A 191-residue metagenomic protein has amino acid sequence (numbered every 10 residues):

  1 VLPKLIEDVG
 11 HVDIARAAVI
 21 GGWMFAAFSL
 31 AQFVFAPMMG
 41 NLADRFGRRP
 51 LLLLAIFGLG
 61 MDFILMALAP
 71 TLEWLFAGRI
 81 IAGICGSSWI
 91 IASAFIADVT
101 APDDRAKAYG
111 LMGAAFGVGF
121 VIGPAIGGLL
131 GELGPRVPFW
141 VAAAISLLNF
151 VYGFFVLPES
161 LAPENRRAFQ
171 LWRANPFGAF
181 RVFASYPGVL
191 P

Functional and structural regions predicted by a protein language model:
P3-Q32: Extracellular/periplasmic helix-loop-helix junction of adjacent transmembrane segments in MFS-like secondary
S29-P37, S87, F120-V121: Residue-level signature of mid-helix packing/kink "hotspots" within the transmembrane helices of 12-pass Major
F33-P70: Conserved MFS/SLC helix-loop-helix module at the cytosolic interface between two early adjacent transmembrane helices
D62-M66, A82, G153: MFS-fold secondary transporters
T71-R79, P191: Short hydrophobic/alpha-helical segments at membrane-entry points of transmembrane helices in Major Facilitator
G78-G117: Cytoplasmic helix-loop-helix junction between adjacent transmembrane helices in 12-TM secondary transporters
A115-F155: Helix-loop-helix hairpin linking two adjacent transmembrane segments in secondary transporters
P158-P191: Juxtamembrane intracellular "pre-TM" segments in multi-pass secondary transporters
